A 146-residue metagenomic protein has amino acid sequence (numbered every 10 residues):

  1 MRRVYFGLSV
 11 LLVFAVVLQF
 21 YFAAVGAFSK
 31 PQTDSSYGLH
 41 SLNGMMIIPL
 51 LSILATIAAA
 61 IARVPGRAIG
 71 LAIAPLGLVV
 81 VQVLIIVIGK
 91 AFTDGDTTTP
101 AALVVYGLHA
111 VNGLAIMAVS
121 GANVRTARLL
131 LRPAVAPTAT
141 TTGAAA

Functional and structural regions predicted by a protein language model:
M1-A146: Polytopic transmembrane helical bundles with strong interfacial aromatic enrichment
